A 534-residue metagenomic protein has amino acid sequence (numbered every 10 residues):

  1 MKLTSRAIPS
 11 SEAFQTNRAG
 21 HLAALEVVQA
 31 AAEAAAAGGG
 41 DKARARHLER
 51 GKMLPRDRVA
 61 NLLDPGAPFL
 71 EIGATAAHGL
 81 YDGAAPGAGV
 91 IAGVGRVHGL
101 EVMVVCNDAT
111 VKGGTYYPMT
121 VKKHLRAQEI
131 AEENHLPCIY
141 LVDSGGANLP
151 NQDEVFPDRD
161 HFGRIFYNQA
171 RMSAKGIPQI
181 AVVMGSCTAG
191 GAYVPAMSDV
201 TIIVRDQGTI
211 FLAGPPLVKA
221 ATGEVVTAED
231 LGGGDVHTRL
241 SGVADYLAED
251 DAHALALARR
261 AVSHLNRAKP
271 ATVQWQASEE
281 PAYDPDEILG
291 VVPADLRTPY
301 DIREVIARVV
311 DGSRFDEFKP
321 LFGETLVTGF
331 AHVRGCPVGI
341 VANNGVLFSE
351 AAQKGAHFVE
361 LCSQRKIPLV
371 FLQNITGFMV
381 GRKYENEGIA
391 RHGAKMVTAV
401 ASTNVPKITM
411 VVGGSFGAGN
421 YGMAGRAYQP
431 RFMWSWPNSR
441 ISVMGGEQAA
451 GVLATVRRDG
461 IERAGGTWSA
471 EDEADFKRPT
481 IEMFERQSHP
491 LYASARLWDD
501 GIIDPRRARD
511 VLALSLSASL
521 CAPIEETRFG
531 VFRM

Functional and structural regions predicted by a protein language model:
M1-M534: Ligand-binding clefts of soluble mixed alpha/beta catalytic domains
